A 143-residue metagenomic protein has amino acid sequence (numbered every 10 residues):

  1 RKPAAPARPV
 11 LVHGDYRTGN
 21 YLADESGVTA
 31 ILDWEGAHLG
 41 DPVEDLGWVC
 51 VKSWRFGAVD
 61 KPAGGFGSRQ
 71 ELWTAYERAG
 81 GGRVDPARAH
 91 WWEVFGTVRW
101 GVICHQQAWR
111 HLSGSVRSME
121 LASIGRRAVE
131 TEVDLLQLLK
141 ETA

Functional and structural regions predicted by a protein language model:
R1-G14, D24-S26, R78-V84: An alpha-helical support segment within catalytic cores of ATP-dependent transferases
R1-K2, G67-E71, A128: Active-site catalytic-loop/activation-segment of kinase and kinase-like phosphoryl-transfer enzymes
D15, D33: Conserved catalytic-loop position in the HRD/HxD motif
V43-G81, F95-S113: Active-site activation/catalytic loop segments of kinase-like enzymes and analogous catalytic loops in related
R83-F95: All-alpha amphipathic helical-bundle segments outside canonical DNA-binding/catalytic cores that form hydrophobic
S113, S118-A143: Regulatory N- and C-terminal appendages and interdomain linkers associated with kinase/kinase-like NTP transferase
